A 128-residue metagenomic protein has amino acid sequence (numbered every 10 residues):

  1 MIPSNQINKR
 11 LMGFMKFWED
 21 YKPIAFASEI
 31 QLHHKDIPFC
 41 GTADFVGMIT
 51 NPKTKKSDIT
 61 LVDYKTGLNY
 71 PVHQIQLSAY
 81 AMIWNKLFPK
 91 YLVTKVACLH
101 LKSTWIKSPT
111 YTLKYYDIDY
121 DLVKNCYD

Functional and structural regions predicted by a protein language model:
M1-C40: Metal-dependent nuclease catalytic cores that hydrolyze phosphodiester bonds in DNA/RNA, characterized by
S4-N5, I30-Y127: Nucleic-acid nuclease catalytic cores
